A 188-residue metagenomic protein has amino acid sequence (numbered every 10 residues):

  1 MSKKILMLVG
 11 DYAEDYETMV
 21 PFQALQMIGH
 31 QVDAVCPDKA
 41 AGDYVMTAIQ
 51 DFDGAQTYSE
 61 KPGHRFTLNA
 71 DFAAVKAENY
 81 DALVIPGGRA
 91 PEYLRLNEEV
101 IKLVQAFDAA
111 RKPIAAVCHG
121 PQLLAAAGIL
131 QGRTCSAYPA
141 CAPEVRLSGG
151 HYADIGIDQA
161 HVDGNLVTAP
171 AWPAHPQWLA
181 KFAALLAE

Functional and structural regions predicted by a protein language model:
M1-A110, L123-T134, A142-E188: Extended, subdomain-level signal for the structured scaffold at the beginning of enzyme domains
V117-G120: Short, thiol/selenol-centered motifs that function as redox-active sites or metal-ligating centers
